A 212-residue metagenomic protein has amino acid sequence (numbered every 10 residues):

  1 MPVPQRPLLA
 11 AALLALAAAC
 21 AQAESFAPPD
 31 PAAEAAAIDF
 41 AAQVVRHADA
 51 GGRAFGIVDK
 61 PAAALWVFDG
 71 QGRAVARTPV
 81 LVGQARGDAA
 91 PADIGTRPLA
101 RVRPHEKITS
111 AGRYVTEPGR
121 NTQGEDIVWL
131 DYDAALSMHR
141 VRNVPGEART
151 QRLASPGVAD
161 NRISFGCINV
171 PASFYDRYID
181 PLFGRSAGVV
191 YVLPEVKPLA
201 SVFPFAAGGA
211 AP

Functional and structural regions predicted by a protein language model:
M1-L9: Bacterial N-terminal signal peptides that target proteins for export
A10-A18: Bacterial N-terminal signal peptides
A21-S25: Boundary at the C-terminal end of the N-terminal hydrophobic targeting segment
P31-A35, G52, D59, F165-N169 (+1 more regions): Soluble non-cytosolic domains of exported or imported proteins
A36-A148: Gly/Pro-biased beta-strand-loop elements
K107-P212: Exported/periplasmic cell-wall-interacting domains
